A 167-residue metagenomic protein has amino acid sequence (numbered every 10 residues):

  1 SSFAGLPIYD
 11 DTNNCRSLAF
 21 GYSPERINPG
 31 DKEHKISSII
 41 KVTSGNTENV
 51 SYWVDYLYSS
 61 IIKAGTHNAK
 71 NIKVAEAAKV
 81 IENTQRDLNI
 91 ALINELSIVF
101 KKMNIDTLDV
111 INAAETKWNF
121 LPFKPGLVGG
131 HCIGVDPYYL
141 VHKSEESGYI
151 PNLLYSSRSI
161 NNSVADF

Functional and structural regions predicted by a protein language model:
S2-S23, I27-F120, K143-Y149: Internal alpha-helical scaffold of NAD(P)-dependent oxidoreductase catalytic cores
T84, I98-F100, V128-G129, S156-I160: Conserved short loop/turn motifs at secondary-structure junctions
Q85-N89, I133, N161: Aromatic-acidic/polar surface patches that form glycan- and anion
I93, K124, P151-Y155: Short beta-strands and strand-loop turn motifs
L96, C132, L140: Conserved hydrophobic/aromatic pocket- or pore-lining residues that grip, position, or stack substrates in active sites
T116-L121, I160-V164: A short structural micro-motif
P122-D136: Conserved phosphate/anionic-ligand binding catalytic regions in large, soluble enzymes, centered on
D136-P137, V141-F167: ATP-dependent carboxylate/acyl-activation modules
